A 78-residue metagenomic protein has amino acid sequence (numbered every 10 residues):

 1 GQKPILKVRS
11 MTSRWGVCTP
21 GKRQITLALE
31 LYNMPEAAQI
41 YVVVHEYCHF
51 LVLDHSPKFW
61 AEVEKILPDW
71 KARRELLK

Functional and structural regions predicted by a protein language model:
G1-Y41, F50-K78: Active-site-proximal or metal-binding-adjacent scaffold patches in catalytic folds
E46: Walker B catalytic acidic pair
